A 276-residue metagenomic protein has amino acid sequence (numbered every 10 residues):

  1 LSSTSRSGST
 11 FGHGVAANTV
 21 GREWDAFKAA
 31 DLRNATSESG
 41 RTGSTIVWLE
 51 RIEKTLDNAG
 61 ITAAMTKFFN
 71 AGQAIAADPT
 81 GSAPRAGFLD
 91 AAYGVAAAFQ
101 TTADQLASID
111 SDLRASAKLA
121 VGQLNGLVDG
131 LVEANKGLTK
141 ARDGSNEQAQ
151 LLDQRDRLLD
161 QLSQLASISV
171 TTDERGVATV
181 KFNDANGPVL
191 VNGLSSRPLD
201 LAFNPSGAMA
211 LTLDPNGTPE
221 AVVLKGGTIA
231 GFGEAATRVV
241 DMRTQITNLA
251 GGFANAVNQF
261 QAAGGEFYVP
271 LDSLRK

Functional and structural regions predicted by a protein language model:
L1-K276: Structural signature of extracellular appendage/secretion-system components
